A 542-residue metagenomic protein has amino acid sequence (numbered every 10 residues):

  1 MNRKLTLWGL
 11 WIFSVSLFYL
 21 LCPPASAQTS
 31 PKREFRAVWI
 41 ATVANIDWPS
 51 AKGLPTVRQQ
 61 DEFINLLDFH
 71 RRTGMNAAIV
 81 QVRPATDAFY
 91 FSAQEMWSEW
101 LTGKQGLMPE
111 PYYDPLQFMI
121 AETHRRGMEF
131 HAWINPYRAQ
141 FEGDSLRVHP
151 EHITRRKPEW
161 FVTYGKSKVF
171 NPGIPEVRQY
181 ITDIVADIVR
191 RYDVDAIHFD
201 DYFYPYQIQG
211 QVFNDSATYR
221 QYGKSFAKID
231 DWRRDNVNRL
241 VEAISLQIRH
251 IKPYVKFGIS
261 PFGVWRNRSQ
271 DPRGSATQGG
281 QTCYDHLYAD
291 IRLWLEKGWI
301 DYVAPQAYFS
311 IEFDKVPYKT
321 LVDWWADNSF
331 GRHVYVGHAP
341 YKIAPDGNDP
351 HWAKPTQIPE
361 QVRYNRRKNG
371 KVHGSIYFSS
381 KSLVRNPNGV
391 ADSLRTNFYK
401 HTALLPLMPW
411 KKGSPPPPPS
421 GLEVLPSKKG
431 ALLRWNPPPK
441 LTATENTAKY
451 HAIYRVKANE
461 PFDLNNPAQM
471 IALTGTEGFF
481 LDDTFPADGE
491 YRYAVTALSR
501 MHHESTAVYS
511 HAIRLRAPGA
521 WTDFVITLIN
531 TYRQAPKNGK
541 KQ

Functional and structural regions predicted by a protein language model:
A41-D61, A132, Y137-R191, D285-A289: Active-site-adjacent "subsite" loops/lids of carbohydrate-active enzymes
D61-D87: Catalytic domains of carbohydrate-active enzymes, especially glycoside hydrolases
A88-G103, R138-Y164, D201-K224, S269-G280: Aromatic- and acidic-residue-enriched segments that line the glycan-binding/catalytic groove of carbohydrate-active
E176, Y180-I184, R190-F199, F203-T277 (+2 more regions): Active-site neighborhood of glycoside hydrolase catalytic domains
Y288-R292, E296-D314, F330-W410: Substrate-binding cleft of secreted/luminal carbohydrate-active enzymes
G389-V390, L394-E445, H502-R533: Pro/Thr/Ser/Gly-rich low-complexity, intrinsically disordered linker/stalk tracts
P438-N465, E490: Solvent-exposed loop/turn segments flanking beta-strands in beta-repeat/beta-sandwich domains
D482-E504: Beta-strand-rich modules
